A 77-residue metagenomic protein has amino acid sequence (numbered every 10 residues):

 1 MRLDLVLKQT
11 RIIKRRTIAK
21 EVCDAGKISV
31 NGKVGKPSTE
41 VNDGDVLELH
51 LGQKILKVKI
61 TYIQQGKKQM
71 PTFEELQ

Functional and structural regions predicted by a protein language model:
L5, Q9, T17-Q77: Strongly charged
